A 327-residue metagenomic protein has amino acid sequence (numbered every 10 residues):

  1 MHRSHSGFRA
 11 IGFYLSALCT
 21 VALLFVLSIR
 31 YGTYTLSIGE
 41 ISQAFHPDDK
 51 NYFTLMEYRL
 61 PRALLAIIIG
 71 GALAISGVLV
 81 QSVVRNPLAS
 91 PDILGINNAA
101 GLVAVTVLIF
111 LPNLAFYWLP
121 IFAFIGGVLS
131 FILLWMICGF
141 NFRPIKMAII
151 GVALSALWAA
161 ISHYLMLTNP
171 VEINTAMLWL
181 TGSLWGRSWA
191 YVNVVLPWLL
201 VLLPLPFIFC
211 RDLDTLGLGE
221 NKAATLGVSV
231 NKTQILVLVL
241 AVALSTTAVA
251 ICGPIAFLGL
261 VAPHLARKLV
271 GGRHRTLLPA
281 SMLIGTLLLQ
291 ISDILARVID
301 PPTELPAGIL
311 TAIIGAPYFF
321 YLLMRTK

Functional and structural regions predicted by a protein language model:
M1-K327: Alpha-helical transmembrane segments in inner-membrane proteins
